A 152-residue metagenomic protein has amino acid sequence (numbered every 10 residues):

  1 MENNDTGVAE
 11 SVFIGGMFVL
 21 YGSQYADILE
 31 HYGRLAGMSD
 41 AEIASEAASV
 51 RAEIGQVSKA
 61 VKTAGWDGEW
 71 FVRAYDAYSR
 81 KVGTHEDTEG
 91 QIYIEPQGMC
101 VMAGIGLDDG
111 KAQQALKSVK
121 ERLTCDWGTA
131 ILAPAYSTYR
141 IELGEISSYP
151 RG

Functional and structural regions predicted by a protein language model:
M1-G152: Acidic, mature catalytic/reactive cores of soluble proteins
